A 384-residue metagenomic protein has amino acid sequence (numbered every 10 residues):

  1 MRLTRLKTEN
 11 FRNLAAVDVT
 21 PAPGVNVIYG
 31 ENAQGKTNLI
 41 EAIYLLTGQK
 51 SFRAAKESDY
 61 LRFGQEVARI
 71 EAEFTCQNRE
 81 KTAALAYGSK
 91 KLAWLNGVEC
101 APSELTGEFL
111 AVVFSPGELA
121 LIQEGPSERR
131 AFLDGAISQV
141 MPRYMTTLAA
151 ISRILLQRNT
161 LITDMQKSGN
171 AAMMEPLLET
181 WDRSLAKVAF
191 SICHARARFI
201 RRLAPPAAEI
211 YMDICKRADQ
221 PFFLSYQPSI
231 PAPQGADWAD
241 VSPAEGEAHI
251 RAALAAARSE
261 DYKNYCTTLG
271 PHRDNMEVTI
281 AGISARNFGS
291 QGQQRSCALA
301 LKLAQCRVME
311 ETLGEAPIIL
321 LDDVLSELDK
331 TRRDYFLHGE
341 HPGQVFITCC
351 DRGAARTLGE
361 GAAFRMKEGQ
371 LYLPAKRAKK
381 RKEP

Functional and structural regions predicted by a protein language model:
M1-E31, A172-I318, E327-T331, Y335-H338 (+4 more regions): Conserved NTPase motor "head" modules and their coupling/switch loops across ABC/AAA+ ATPases, GTPases, and GHKL ATPases
G35-K36: Conserved lysine of the Walker
Y44: Helix-to-loop junction immediately C-terminal to a conserved catalytic motif
T47-E128, F132-Y144, P205-E209, A253-S259: Nucleotide-state sensing region of NTPase/ATPase domains
A72, Q344-D351: Structural recognition of the conserved hydrophobic beta-strand(s) that form the central parallel beta-sheet of P-loop
E104-E108, S115-K187, P374-R377: A conserved P-loop NTPase coupling/switch region
D322-V324: Walker B catalytic acidic pair
